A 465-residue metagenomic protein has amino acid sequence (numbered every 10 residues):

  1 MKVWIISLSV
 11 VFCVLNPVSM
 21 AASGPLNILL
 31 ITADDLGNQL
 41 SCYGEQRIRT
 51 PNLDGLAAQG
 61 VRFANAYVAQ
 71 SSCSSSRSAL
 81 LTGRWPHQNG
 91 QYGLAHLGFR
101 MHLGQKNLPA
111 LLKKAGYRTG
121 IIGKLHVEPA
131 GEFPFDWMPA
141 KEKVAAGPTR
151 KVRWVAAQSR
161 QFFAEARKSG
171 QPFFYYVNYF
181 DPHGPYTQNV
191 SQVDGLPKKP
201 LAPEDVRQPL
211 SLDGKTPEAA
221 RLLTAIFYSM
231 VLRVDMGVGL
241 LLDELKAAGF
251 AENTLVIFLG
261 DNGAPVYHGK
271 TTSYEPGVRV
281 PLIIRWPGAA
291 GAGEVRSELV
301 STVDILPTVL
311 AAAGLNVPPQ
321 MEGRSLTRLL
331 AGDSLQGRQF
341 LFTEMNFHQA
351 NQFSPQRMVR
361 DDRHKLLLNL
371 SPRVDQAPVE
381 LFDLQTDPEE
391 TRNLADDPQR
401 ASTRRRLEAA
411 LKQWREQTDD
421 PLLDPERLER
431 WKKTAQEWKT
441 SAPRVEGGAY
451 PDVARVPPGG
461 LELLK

Functional and structural regions predicted by a protein language model:
M1-K2: N-terminal secretory signal peptides that target proteins for export/translocation
I5-P17: Bacterial N-terminal signal peptides
V18-V379, P388-A409, L423, W438-K465: Formylglycine-dependent sulfatase
Q385: Residues forming the ATP-binding cleft of Hanks-type serine/threonine protein kinase domains
L422-W438: Short, charged, surface-exposed hinge/linker loops at domain edges that act as mobile lids or interdomain connectors
